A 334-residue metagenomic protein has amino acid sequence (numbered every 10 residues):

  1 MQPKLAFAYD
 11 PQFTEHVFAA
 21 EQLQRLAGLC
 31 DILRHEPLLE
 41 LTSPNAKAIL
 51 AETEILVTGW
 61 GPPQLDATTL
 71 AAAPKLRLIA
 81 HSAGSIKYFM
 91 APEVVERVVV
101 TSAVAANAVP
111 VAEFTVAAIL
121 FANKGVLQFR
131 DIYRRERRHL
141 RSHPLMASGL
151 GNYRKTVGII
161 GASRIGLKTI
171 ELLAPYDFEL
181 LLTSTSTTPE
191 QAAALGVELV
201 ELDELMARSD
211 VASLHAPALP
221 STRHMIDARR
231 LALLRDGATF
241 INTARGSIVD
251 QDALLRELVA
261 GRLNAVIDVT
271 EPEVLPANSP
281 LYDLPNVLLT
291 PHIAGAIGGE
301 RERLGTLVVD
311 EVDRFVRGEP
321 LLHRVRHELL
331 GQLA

Functional and structural regions predicted by a protein language model:
M1-T101, D227: An N-terminal-biased, well-structured beta-alpha scaffold segment characteristic of Rossmann-like dinucleotide-binding
G59-W60, A83, L214-A216, T243-A244 (+1 more regions): Glycine-rich, N-terminal phosphate-binding loop of Rossmann-like dinucleotide-binding domains
Q64-D66, S186-P280: Rossmann-like adenosine-cofactor binding region
S82-A83, V98-A106, S184, L202-D203 (+1 more regions): Short beta->alpha connector loops at strand-helix junctions that form conserved, small/polar/Pro-enriched
V98, A103-T156, E171: Phosphate-binding beta-alpha-beta segment of Rossmann-like dinucleotide-binding domains, i.e., the NAD(P)
V100-T101, G237-A334: Rossmann-like dinucleotide-binding domain for NAD(H)/NADP(H)
A162-S163: Glycine-rich Rossmann-fold phosphate-binding loop(s) that bind the pyrophosphate of adenine dinucleotide cofactors
G166-L167: N-terminal Rossmann-fold NAD(P) dinucleotide-binding loop
